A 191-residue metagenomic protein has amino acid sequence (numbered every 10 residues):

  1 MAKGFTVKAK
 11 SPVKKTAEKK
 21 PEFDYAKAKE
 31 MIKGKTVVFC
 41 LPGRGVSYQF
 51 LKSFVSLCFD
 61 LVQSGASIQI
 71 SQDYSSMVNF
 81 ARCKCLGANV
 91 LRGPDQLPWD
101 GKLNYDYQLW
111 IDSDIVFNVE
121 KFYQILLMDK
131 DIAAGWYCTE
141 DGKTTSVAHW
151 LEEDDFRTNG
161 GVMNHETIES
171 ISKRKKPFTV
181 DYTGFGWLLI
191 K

Functional and structural regions predicted by a protein language model:
A2-S76: N-proximal low-complexity "stem/linker" segments adjacent to membrane-targeting elements
R44-V46, D73, I115, F122 (+1 more regions): Residue-level marker for beta-strand->alpha-helix junctions and adjacent short loops that shape enzyme
Q49-L51, A81, E120: Acidic helix N-cap motif at the loop->helix transition within catalytic regions of sugar-transfer enzymes
S53-S56, K84, Q124: Alpha-helical elements of Rossmann-like donor-binding domains used by nucleotide-donor carbohydrate transfer enzymes
V78-G101: Short, conserved alpha-helix that lines the donor NDP-sugar binding/gating region of sugar-transfer enzymes
Q96-V116: Short beta-strand-to-loop acidic/aromatic patch adjacent to the donor-nucleotide binding site
N118-K191: Conserved catalytic core of nucleotide-sugar-dependent glycosyltransferases
